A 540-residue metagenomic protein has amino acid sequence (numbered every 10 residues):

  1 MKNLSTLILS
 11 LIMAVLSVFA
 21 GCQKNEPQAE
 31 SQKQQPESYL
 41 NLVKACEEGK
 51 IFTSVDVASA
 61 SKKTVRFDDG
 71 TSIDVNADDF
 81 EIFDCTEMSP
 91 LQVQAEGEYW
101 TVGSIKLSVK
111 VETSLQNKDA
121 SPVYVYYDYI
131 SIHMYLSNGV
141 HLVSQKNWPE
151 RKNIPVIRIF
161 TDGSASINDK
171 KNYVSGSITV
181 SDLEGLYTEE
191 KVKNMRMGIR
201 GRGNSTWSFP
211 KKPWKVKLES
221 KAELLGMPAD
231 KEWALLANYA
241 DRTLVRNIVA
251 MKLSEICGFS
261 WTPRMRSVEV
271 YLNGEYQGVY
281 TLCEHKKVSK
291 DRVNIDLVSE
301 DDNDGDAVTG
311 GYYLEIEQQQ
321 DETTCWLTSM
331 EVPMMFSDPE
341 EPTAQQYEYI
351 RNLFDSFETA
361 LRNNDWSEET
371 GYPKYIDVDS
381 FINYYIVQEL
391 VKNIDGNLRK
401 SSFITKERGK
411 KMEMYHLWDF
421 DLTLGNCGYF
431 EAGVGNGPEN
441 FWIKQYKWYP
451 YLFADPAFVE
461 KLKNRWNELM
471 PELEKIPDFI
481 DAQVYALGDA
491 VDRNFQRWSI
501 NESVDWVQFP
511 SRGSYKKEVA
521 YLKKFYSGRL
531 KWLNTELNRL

Functional and structural regions predicted by a protein language model:
M1-I8: Bacterial N-terminal signal peptides that target proteins for export
V18-G21: C-terminal motif of bacterial Sec signal peptides marking the signal peptidase cleavage site
N25-S104, E112-R151, S164-N168: Acidic/polar, low-complexity intrinsically disordered N-terminal segments immediately downstream of a Sec signal
K146-T188: N-terminal module-boundary/linker segments of secreted carbohydrate-active enzymes
G176-A237: Conserved oxyanion/phosphate-binding beta-strand-loop segments in alpha/beta enzyme cores
M195, S205, F209-P210, M335-L398 (+1 more regions): Middle-to-C-terminal accessory/interaction subdomains
K217, A222-E223, A237-N238, G258-P263 (+1 more regions): Internal "kinase-insert"/substrate-recognition segments embedded within catalytic cores of ATP-dependent enzymes
Y239-S260: A conserved alpha-helical element in kinase catalytic cores
